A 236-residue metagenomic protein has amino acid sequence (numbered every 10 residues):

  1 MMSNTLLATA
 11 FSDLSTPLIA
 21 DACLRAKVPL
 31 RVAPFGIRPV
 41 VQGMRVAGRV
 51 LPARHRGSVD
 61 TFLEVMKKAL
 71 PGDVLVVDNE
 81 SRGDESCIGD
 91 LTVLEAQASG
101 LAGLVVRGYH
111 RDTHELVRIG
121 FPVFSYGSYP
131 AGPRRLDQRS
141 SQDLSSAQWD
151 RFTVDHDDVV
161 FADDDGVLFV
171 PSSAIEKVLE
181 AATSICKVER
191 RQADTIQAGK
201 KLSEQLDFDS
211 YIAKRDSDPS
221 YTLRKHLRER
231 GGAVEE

Functional and structural regions predicted by a protein language model:
M1-H156, F169-P219, L223-E236: Feature captures the catalytic cores and cofactor-binding loops of soluble hydro-lyases/lyases that act on carboxylate
V159-A162: Acidic and generally charged, gly/proline-rich low-complexity regions
